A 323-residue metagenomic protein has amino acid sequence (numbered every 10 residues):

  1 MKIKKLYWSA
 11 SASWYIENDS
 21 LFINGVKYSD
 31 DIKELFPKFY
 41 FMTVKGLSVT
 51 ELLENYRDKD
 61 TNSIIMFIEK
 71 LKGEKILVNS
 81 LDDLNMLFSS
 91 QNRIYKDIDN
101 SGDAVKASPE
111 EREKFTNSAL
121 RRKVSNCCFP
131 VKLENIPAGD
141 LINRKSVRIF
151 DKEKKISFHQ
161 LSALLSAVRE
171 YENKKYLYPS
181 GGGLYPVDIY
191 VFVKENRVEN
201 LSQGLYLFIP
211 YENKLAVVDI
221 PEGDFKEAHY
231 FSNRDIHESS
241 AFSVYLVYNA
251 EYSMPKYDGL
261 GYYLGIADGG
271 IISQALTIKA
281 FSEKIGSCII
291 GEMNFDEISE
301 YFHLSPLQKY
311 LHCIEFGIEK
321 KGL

Functional and structural regions predicted by a protein language model:
M1-K27: Long, low-complexity, charged/polar intrinsically disordered regions in eukaryotic proteins
G25-N135, I142, P306: Long, charge-rich, low-complexity alpha-helical segments
N126-F150, V247-G259: Residues forming anionic-ligand binding surfaces in small-molecule and nucleic-acid pockets of primarily soluble enzymes
K154-V198: Active-site pocket-lining segments that scaffold enzyme catalytic pockets across diverse folds
Y185-S273: Glycine/small-residue-rich phosphate/adenosyl-binding loop
A280-Y301, P306-L307: Short conserved catalytic/interaction loops centered on acidic-Pro-aromatic/His motifs
K309-L323: C-terminal helix-cap and adjacent tail motif
